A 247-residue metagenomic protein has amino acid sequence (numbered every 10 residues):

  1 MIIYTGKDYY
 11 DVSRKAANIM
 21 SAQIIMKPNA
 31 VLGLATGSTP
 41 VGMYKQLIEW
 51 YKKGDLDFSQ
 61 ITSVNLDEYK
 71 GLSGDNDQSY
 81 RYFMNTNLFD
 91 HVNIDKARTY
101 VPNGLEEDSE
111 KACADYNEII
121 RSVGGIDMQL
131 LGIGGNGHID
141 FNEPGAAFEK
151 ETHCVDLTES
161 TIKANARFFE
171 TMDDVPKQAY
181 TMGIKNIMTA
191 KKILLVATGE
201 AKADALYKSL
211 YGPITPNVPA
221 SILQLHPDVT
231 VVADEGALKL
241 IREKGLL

Functional and structural regions predicted by a protein language model:
M1-L32: N-terminal glycine-/serine-/threonine-rich phosphate-binding loop
M26-K52: Glycine-rich N-terminal segment of FAD-binding domains in flavoprotein oxidoreductases, spanning the beta-loop-helix
G33-G37, N65, P102-N103, L130-I133 (+2 more regions): Short beta-strand segments
Q46-D57, Y80, P144-H153, G212-I214: A glycine- and small-aliphatic-rich helix-loop capping segment at beta-alpha/alpha-beta transitions that lines
L56-Q129: Ligand-binding beta-strand-loop-alpha-helix segment within the catalytic cores of soluble metabolic enzymes
G124-K150: Glycine-rich phosphate-binding loop
D140-I184: Class I SAM-dependent methyltransferase SAM-binding "motif I" and its flanking Rossmann-like core
K185, T189-L247: ATP/nucleoside-binding phosphotransfer catalytic cores, i.e., glycine-rich phosphate-binding loops
